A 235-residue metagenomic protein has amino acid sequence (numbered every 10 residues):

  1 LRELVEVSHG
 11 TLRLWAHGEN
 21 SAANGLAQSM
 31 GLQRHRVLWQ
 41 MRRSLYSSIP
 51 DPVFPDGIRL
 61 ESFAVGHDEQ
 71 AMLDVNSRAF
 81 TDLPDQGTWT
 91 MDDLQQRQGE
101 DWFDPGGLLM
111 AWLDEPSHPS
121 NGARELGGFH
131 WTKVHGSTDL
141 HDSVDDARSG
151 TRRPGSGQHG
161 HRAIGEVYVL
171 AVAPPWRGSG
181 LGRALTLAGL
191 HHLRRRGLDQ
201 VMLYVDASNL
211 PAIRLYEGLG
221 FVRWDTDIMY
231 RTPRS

Functional and structural regions predicted by a protein language model:
L1-E6, V169-V172, G178-R195, I213-G218: Conserved acetyl-CoA-binding loop-helix of GNAT-fold acetyltransferases
L1-G57, Y230: Acyl-donor-binding surface of acyltransferase catalytic domains
L4, R13-A23, P174, L203-I213 (+1 more regions): Conserved beta-strand-loop-alpha-helix junction that forms the acyl-donor binding cleft
H35-V37, G127-G128, D225: A structural microfeature
Q40-R59, M202-L210, V222-S235: C-terminal "cap" of GNAT-fold acetyltransferases
R59-D74: A short beta-loop-alpha structural element at the N-terminal edge of CoA-dependent acyl/N-acetyltransferase catalytic
M72, A111, G189: Conserved hydrophobic/aromatic pocket- or pore-lining residues that grip, position, or stack substrates in active sites
L83-E115, G122-V172: A conserved beta-strand-loop-helix scaffold within acyl/acetyltransferase catalytic domains
